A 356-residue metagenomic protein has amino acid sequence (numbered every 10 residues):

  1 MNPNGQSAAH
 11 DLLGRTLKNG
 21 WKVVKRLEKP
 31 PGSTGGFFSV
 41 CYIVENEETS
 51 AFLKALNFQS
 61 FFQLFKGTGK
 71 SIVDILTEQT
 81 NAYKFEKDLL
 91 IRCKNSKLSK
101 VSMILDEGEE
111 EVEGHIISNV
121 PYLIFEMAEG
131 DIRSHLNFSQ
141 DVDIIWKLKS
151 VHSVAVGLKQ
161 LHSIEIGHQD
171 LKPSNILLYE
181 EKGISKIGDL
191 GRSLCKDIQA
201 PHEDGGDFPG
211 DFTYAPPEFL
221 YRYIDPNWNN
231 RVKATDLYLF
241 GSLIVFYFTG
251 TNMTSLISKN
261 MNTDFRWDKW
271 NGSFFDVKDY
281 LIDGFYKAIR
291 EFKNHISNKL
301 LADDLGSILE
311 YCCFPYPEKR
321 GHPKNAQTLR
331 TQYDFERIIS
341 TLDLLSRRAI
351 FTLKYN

Functional and structural regions predicted by a protein language model:
M1-P30: Juxta-kinase regulatory segment immediately upstream of eukaryotic protein kinase catalytic domains
V40-I91: ATP-binding glycine-rich loop module of kinase domains
F85-E113: Conserved HxN/HPN-centered segment at the entrance to the catalytic loop of eukaryotic protein kinase-like domains
H115-D131: Conserved short submotifs of the Hanks-type protein kinase catalytic core that shape the nucleotide-binding pocket
S150-V151: Activation segment signature within eukaryotic-like protein kinase domains
H162-Y179: Catalytic-loop of the protein kinase fold
Y179-T213: Activation segment/activation loop of eukaryotic-type protein kinase catalytic domains
Y223, W228-T235, S242-I296: Conserved C-lobe activation region of Hanks-type protein kinase-like domains
